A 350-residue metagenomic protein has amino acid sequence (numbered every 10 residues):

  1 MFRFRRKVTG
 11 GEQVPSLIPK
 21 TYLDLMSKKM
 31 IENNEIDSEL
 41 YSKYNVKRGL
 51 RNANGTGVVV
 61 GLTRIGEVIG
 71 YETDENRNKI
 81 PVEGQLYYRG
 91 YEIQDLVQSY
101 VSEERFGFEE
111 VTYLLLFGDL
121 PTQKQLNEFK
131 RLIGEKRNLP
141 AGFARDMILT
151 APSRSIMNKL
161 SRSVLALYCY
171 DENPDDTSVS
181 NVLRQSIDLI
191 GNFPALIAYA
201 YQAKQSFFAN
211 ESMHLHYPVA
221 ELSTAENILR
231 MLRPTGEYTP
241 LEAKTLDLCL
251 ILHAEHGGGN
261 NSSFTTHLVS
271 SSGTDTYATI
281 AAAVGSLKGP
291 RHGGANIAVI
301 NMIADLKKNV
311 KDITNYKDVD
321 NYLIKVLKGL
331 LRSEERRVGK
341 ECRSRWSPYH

Functional and structural regions predicted by a protein language model:
F2-E334, K340: Hydrophobic alpha-helical bundle cores within soluble ligand-binding/oligomerization subdomains
G339-H350: Positively charged, low-complexity/disordered segments
